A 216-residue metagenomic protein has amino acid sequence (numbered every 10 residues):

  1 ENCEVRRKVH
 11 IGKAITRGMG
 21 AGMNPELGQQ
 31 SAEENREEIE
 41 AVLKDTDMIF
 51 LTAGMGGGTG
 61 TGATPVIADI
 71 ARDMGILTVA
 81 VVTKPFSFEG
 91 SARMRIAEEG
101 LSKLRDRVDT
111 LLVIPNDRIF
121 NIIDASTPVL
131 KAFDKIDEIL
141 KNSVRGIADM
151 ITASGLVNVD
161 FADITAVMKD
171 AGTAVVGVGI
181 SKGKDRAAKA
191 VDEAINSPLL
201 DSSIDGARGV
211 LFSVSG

Functional and structural regions predicted by a protein language model:
E1-G216: Tubulin/FtsZ superfamily GTPase core signature
